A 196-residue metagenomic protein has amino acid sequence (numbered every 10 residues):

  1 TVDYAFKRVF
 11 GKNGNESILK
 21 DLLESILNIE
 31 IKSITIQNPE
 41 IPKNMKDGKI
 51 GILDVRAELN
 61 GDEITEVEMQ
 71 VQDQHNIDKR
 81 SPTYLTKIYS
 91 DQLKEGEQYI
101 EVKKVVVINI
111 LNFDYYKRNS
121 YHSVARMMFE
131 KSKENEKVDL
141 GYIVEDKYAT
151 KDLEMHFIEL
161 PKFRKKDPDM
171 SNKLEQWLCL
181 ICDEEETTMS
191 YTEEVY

Functional and structural regions predicted by a protein language model:
T1-Y196: Elongated, amphipathic alpha-helical interaction scaffolds
